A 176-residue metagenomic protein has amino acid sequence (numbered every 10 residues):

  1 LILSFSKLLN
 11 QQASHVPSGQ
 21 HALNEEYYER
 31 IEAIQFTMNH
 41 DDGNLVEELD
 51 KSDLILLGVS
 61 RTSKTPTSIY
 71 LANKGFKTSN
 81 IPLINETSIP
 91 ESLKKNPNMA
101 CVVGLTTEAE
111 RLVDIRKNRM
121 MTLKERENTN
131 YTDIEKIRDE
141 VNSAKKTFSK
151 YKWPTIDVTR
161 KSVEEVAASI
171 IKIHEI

Functional and structural regions predicted by a protein language model:
L1-R30, R111-I115: Long, charge-dense
E29-T78: Internal active-site segments that recognize and position negatively charged phosphoryl groups and nucleotide moieties
I31-N44, E125-V166: Small-molecule kinase domains that catalyze NTP-dependent phosphoryl transfer to phosphate-bearing small molecules
T78-I89: Short beta-strand-centered segment that lines the nucleotide-binding/catalytic pocket of NTP-utilizing
S79-I81, C101-L105, P154-I156: Hydrophobic/aromatic beta-strand patches that form the interior of the parallel beta-sheet core in alpha/beta enzyme
N85-T87, E108-L112, S162-V163: Conserved nucleotide-binding/hydrolysis micro-motifs of P-loop NTPases
M99-D139: A glycine- and Lys/Arg-enriched "phosphate-lid" helix/loop adjacent to the NTP-binding pocket of small-molecule kinases
